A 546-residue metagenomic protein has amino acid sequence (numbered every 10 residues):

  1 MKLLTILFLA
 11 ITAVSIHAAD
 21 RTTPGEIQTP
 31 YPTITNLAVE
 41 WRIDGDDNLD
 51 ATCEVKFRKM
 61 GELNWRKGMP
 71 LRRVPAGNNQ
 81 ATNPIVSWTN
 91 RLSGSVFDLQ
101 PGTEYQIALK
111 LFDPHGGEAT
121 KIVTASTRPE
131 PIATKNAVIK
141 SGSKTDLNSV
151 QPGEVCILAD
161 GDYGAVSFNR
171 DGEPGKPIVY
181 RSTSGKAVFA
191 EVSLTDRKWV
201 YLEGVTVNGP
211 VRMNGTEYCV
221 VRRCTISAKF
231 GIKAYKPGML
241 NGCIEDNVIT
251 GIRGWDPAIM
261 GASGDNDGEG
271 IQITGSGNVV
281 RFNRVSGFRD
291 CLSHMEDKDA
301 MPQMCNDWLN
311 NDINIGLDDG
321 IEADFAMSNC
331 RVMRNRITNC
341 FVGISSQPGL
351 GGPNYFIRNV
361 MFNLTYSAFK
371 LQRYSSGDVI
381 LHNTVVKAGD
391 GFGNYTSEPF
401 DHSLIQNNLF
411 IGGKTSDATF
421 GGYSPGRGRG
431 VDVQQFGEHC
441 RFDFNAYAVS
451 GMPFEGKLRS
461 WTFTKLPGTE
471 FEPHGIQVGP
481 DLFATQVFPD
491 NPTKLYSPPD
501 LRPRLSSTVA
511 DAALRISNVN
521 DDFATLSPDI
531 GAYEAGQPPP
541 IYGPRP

Functional and structural regions predicted by a protein language model:
D44-F57: Solvent-exposed loop/turn segments flanking beta-strands in beta-repeat/beta-sandwich domains
E54-G102: Recognizes extended acidic, P/S/T-rich segments that occur within or adjacent to Ig-like beta-sandwich modules
F112-K135: Extracellular fibronectin type III
P129-I132, A137, Q151-G204, E217-Y218 (+1 more regions): Beta-solenoid repeat scaffold
N148, A165-G172, V188-D196, G209-G215 (+10 more regions): Glycine-rich beta-solenoid repeat tracts in large extracellular/virion proteins
E154, M260-G270, P399-P546: Acidic, glycine- and Ser/Thr-rich low-complexity intrinsically disordered tracts in extracellular/secreted proteins
A159, P177, R181-K186, K198-N208 (+11 more regions): Right-handed parallel beta-helix
